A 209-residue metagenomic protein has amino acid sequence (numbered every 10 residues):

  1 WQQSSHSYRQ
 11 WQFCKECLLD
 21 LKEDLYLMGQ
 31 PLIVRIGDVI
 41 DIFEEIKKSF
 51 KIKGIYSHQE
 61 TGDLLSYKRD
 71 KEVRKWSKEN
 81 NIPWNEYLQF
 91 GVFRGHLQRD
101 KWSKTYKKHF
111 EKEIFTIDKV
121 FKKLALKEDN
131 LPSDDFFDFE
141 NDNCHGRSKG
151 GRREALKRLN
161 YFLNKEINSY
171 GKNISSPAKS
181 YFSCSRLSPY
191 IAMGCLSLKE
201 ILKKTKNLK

Functional and structural regions predicted by a protein language model:
W1-K209: Active-site "lid/cap" and pocket-lining segments within catalytic core domains
